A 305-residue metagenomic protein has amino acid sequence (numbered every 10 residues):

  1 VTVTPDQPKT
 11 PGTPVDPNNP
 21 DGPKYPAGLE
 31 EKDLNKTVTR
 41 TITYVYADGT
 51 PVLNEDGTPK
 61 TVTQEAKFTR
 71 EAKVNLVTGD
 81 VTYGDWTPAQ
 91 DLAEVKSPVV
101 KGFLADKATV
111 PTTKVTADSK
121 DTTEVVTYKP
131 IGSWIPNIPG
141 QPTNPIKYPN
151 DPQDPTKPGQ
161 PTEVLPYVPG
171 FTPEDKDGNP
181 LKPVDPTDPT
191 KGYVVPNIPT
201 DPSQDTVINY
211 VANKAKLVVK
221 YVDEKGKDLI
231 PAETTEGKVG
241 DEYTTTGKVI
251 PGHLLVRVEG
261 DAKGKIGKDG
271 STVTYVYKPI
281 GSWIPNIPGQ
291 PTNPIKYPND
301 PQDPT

Functional and structural regions predicted by a protein language model:
V1-T305: Extracellular modular ligand-binding repeats in secreted and cell-surface proteins
